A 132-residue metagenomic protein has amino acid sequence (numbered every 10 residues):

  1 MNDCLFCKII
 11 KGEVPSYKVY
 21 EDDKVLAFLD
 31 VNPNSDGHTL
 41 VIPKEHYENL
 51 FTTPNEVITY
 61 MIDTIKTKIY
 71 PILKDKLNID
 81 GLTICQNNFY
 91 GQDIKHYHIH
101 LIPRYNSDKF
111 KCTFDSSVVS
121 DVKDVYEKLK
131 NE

Functional and structural regions predicted by a protein language model:
M1-E132: HIT superfamily nucleotide-processing domains
